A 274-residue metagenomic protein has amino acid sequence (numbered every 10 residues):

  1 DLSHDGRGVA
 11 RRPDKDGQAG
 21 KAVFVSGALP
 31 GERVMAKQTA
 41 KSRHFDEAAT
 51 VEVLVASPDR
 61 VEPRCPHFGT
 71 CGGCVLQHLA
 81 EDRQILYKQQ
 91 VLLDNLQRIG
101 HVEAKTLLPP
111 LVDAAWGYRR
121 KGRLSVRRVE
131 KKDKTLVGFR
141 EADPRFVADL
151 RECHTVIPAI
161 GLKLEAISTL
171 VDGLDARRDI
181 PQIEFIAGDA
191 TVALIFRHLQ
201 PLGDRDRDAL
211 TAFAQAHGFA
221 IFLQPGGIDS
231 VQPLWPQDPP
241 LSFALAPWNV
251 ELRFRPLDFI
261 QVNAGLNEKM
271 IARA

Functional and structural regions predicted by a protein language model:
D1-A274: Accessory RNA-recognition modules of RNA-modification enzymes
